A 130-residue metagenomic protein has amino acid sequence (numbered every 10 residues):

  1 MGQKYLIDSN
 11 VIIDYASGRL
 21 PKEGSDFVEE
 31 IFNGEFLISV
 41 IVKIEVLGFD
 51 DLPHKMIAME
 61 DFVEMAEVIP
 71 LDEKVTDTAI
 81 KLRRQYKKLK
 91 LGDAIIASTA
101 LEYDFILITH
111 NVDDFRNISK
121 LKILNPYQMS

Functional and structural regions predicted by a protein language model:
M1-I38, G48-E60, M129-S130: Short, well-structured N-terminal submotif of metal-dependent ribonuclease cores
G2-K4, A97, L101-S130: Acidic, PIN/NYN-like endoribonuclease modules and their adjacent C-terminal/linker elements
D8-S9, V46, A79, A100 (+1 more regions): Generic structural signal for small/hydrophobic residues in well-ordered secondary structure, especially within
V11-I12, V42, V75, I95-I96 (+1 more regions): Alpha-helix capping/helix-boundary segments
F32, E64, I118-S119: Short, structured coil segments at secondary-structure junctions
I44-E45, M65-Y86: Acidic catalytic patch
G92: Acidic donor-binding loop at a coil-to-helix junction in glycosyltransferase catalytic cores that engages
